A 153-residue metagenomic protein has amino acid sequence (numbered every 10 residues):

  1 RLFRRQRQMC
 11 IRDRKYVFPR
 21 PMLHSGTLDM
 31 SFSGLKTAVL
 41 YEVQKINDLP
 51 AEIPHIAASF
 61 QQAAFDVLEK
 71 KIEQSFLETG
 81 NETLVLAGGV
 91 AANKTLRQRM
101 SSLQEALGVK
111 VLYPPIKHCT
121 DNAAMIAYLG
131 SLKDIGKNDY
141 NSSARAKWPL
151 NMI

Functional and structural regions predicted by a protein language model:
R1-I11: Single conserved hydrophobic/aromatic residue that forms the stacking wall/gate of nucleotide- or nucleobase-binding
Y16-F18, M22-S31, L35-A38, N47: Interdomain hinge/lid region at the active-site interface of Rossmann-like NAD(P)-dependent oxidoreductases
L28-M30, L40-V85: Adenine-nucleotide phosphate-binding core of ATP-dependent small-molecule kinases
L40, K45, T95-G108: Acidic-glycine-rich active-site phosphate/pyrophosphate-binding loop
N81-M100: Glycine-rich phosphate-binding loops at beta-strand->alpha-helix junctions
L84, S101-M125: Conserved phosphate-binding/catalytic loops in two-lobed NTP-binding clefts
P114-M152: Glycine-rich phosphate-binding/hydrolytic loop that grips phosphoryl groups
